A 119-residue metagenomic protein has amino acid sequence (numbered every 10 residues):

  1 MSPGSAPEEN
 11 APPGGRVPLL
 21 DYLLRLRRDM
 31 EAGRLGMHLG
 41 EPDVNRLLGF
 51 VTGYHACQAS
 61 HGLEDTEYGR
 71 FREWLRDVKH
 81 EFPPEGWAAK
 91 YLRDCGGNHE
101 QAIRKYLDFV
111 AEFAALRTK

Functional and structural regions predicted by a protein language model:
S2-T52: Short terminal alpha-helical segments
S2-V17, N98-K119: Short, functional C-terminal segments
R16, R25-R28, R34, R46 (+5 more regions): Arginine residue identity/basic-tract feature
M30-G33, Y54, Q58, F82 (+1 more regions): Short, flexible helical or helix-coil boundary motifs
H55-F109: Amphipathic protein-protein interaction modules
